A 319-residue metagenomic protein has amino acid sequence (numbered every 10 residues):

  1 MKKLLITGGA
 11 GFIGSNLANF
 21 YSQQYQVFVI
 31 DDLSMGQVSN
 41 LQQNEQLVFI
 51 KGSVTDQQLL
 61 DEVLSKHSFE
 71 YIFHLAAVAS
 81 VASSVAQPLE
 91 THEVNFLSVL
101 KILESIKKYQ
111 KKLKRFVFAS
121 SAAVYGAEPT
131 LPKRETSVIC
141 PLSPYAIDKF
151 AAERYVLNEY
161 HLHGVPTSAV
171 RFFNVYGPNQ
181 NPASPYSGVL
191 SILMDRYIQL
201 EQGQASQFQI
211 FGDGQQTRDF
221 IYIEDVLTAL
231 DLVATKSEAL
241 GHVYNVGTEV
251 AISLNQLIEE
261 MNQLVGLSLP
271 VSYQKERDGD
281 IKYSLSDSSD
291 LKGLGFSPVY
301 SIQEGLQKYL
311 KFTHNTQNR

Functional and structural regions predicted by a protein language model:
M1-V175, E224, Q307: N-terminal Rossmann-like NAD(P)+-binding domain of SDR-like oxidoreductases, especially those catalyzing
N16, G36, Q87, S105 (+6 more regions): Generic structural signal for alpha-helix termini and adjacent loop/cap motifs
I102, V156, L193, D290-L291: Structural element of the ATP-grasp superfamily
A127-P129, P178-Q180, D290: Short beta-loop-alpha junction of Rossmann-like oxidoreductase domains
L142, F173-S187, G212-E224, V250: Glycine-rich "substrate-gating" loop/helix at the edge of Rossmann-like oxidoreductase active sites
A151, Y155, E159, V189 (+3 more regions): Hydrophobic alpha-helix immediately C-terminal to the catalytic Tyr-X-X-X-Lys motif of short-chain
I198-R319: C-terminal substrate-binding subdomain of Rossmann-fold SDR/epimerase-dehydratase oxidoreductases
